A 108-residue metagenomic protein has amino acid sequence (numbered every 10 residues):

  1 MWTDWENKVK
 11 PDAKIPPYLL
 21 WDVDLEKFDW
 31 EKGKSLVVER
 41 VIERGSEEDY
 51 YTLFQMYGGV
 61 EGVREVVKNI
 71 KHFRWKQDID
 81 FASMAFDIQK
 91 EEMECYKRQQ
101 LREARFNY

Functional and structural regions predicted by a protein language model:
M1-Y108: Long, compositionally biased intrinsically disordered regulatory segments in eukaryotic proteins
